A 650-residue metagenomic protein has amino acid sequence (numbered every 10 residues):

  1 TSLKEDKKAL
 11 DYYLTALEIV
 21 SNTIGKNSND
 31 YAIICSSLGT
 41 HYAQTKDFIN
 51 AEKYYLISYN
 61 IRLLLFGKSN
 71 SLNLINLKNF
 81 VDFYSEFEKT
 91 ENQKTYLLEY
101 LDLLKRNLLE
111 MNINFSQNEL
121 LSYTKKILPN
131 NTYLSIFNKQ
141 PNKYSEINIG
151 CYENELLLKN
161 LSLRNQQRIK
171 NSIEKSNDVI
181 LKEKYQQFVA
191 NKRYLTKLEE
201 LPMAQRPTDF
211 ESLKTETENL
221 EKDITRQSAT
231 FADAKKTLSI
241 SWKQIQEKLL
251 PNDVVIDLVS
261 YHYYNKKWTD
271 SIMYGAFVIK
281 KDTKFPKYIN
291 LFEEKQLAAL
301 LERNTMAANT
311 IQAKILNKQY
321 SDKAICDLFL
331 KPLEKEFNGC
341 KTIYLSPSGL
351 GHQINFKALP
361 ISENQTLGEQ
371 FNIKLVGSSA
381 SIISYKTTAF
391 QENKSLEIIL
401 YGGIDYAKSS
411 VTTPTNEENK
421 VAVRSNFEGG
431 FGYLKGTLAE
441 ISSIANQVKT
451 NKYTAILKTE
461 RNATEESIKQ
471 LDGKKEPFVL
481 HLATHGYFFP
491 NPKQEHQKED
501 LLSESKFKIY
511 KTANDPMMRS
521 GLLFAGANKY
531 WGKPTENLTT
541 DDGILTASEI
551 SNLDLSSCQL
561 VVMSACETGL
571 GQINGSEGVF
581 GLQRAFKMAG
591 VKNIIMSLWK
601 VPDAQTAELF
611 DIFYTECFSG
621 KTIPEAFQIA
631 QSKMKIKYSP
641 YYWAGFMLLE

Functional and structural regions predicted by a protein language model:
K7, D11-L14, E18, N29-A313 (+2 more regions): Alpha-helical solenoid repeat scaffolds used for protein-protein interaction
S28, N70, H481, H485: Histidine-centered active-site/metal-ligand motif
K159, T215, N219-E650: Catalytic cores of enzymes
